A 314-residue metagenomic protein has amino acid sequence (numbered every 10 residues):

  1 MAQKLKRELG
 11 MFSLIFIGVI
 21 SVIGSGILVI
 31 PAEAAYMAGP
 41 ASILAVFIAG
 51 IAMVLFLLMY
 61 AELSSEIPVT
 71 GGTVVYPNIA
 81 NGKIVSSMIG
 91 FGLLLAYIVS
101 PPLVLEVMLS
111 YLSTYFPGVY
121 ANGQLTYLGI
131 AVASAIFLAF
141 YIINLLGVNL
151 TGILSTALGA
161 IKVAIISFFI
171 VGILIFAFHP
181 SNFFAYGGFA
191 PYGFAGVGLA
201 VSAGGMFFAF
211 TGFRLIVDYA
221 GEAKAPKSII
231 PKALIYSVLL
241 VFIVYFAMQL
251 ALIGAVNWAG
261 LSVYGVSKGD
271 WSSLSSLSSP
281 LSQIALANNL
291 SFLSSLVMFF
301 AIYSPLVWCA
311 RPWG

Functional and structural regions predicted by a protein language model:
M1-A32, Y36-P40, F47, M53-A61 (+1 more regions): Membrane-interface "cap" regions at the ends of multi-pass membrane proteins
I15-I23, F47, I51, F91 (+5 more regions): Residue-level signature of the transmembrane alpha-helical core of multi-pass small-molecule transporters
P31, Y36, Y111-N122, F178-P191 (+1 more regions): Membrane-interface helix termini and inter-helical loops of multi-pass transporters
A32-A34, E62, V74-A80, L199 (+3 more regions): Helix-loop junctions at the membrane interface of multi-pass solute transporters
E33-Y36, A45, V54-F137, Y141-L145 (+3 more regions): Hydrophobic transmembrane alpha-helices that form the core helical bundles of multi-pass secondary transporters
A41, A45, A157-I161, V217-I253: Junctions where cytoplasmic loops transition into the N-terminal start of transmembrane alpha-helices in multi-pass
V75-Y76, T114-V119, I235-C309: TM-loop-TM module centered on a large, flexible mid-protein loop between adjacent transmembrane helices in multi-pass
L112, L128-H179, T211, L234-F242 (+1 more regions): Membrane-interface loop-to-helix entry segments
